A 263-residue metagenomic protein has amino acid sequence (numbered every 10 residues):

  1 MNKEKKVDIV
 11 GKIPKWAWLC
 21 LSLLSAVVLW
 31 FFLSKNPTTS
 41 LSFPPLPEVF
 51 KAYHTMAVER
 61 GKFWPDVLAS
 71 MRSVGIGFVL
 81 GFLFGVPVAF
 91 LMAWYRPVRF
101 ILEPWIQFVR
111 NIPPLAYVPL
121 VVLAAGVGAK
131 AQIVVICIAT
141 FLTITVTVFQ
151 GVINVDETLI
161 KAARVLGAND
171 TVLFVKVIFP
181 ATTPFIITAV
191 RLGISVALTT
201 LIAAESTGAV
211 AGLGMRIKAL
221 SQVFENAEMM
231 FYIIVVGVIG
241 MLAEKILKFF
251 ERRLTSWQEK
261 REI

Functional and structural regions predicted by a protein language model:
M1-L24, K245-I263: Transmembrane alpha-helical segments of polytopic membrane transport and secretion proteins
I9-G11, K35-V79: Periplasmic/extracellular loop-to-transmembrane helix junction in inner-membrane transport proteins
I76-I106: Transmembrane-helix boundary motif in ABC transporter permease subunits
R96, I153, P184, M230-I263: C-terminal transmembrane helix and the adjacent membrane-cytosol boundary/short C-terminal tail of inner/organellar
Q107-T143, Q150-G151: Generic hydrophobic transmembrane alpha-helix motif, especially the helices
L123-A124, T199-V236, T255-I263: Glycine-rich helix-loop "coupling/hinge" segments at transmembrane-helix boundaries in multipass transporters
V134, I138, D170-A204, F231 (+2 more regions): Transmembrane alpha-helices
T147-A189, L213, I217: Short cytoplasmic-facing helical segments at TM-TM junctions of multi-pass membrane proteins
